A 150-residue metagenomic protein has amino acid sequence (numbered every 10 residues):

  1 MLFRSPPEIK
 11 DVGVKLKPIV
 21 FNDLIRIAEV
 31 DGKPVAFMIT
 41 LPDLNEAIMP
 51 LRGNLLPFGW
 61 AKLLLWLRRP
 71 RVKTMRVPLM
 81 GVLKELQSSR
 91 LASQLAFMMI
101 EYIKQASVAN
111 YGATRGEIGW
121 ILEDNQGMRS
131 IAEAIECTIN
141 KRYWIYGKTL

Functional and structural regions predicted by a protein language model:
V12-L16, D23-E29, L63-W66, K104-Q105 (+1 more regions): Generic recognition of flexible, low-complexity loop/linker segments
V14-R26, D43-M49, P70-R71: A short helix-loop-beta-strand connector motif used in the catalytic cores of GNAT acetyltransferases and, in some
N22-I39, N54-L55: Conserved beta-hairpin
M38-P42, E46, G59-L63: Intrinsically disordered, low-complexity Ser/Thr/Gly-rich stretches
L51-I135: Acyl-donor binding region in acyl/amide transferases
E136-T149: Conserved catalytic-core motifs of GNAT/GCN5-like acyltransferases
